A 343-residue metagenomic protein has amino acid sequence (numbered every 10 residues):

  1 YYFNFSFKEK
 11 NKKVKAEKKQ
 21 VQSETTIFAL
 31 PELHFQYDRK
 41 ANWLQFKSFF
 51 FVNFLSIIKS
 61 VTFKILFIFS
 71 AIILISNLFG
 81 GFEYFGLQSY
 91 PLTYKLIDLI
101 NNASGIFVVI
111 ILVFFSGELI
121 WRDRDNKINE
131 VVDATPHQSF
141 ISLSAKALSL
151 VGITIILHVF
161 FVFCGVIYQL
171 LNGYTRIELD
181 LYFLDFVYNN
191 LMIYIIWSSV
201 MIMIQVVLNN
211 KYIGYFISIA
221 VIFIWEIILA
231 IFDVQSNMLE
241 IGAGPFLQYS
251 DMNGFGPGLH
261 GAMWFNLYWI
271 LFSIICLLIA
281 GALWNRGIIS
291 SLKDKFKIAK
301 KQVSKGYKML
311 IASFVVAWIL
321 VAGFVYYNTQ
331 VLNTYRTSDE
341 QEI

Functional and structural regions predicted by a protein language model:
Y1, F107-F114, N190-V200, L267-L283: Hydrophobic cores of alpha-helical transmembrane segments in multi-pass inner/ER membrane proteins, independent
Y1-Y2, Y212-I298, A322, Y327-S338: Terminal transmembrane helical anchor/hairpin motif
T26-F67, I288-I298: Aromatic- and glycine-rich beta-strand/loop motifs that create alpha-glucan
V61-E83, A103-I111, I217-I227: Hydrophobic alpha-helical transmembrane segments of multi-pass membrane transport/permease proteins
L78-F79, P91-F107, S144-N209: Secretory targeting signals
L99-R122, N126, L157: Long, hydrophobic alpha-helical segments
G117-I153: Helix-loop-helix units of permease transmembrane domains in multi-pass membrane transporters, especially ABC
I311-V325: Hydrophobic membrane-insertion alpha-helices, especially the h-region of bacterial N-terminal signal peptides
